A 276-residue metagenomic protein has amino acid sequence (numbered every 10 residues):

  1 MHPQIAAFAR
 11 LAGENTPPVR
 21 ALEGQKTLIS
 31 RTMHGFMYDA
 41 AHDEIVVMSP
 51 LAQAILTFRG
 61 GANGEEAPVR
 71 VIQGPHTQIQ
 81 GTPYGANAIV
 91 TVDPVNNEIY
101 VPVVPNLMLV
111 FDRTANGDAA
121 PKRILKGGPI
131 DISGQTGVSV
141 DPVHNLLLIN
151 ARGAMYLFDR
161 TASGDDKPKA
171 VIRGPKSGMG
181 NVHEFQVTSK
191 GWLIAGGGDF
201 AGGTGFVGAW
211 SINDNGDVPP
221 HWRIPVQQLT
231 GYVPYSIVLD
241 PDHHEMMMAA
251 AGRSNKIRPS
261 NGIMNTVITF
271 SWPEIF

Functional and structural regions predicted by a protein language model:
M1-H2, Y38-A40, I45-Q53, V92-P94 (+8 more regions): Conserved beta-strand positions in repeat-built beta-propeller and related beta-rich domains
H2-A6, Q53-F58, L107-F111, A154-F158 (+2 more regions): Structural motif
F8-N15, F58-E65, V110-D118, L157-D165 (+2 more regions): Short loop/turn segments immediately following beta-strands, especially the blade-tip and inter-blade linker loops
N15-G24, E65-H76, A119-G127, D166-G174 (+2 more regions): Beta-propeller fold detector
Q25-D43, P75-N96, G128-H144, P175-K190 (+1 more regions): Beta-rich, blade/repeat-based domains predominating in secreted/periplasmic proteins but also intracellular
H42-D43, N63, N96-N97, N116 (+5 more regions): Asparagine/serine/threonine-enriched low-complexity, disordered tracts, especially those forming N-linked glycosylation
Q135-G137, A151, Y156, G164 (+3 more regions): Eukaryotic tandem repeat interaction scaffolds
S236-F276: Blade-level signature of beta-propeller repeat domains, shared across WD40, Kelch, NHL, RCC1 and BNR/Asp-box propellers
